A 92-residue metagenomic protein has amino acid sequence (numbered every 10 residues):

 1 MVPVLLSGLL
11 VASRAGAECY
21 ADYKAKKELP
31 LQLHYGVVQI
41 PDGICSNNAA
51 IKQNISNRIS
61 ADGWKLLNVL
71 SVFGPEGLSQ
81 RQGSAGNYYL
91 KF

Functional and structural regions predicted by a protein language model:
V2-F92: Terminus-proximal functional modules
